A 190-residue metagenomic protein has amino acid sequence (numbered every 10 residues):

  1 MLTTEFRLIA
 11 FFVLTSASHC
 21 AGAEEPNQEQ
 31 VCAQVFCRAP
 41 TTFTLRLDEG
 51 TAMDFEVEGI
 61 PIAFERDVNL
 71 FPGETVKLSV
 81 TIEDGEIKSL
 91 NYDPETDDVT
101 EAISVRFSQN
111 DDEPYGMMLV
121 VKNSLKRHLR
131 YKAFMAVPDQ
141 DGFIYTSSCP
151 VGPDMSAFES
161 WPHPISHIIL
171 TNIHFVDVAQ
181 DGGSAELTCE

Functional and structural regions predicted by a protein language model:
M1-L8: Bacterial N-terminal signal peptides that target proteins for export
S16-S18: N-terminal signal peptide c-region/cleavage motif recognized by signal peptidases
C20-A23: Boundary at the C-terminal end of the N-terminal hydrophobic targeting segment
C37-R38, F71-D112: Low-complexity, acidic Ser/Thr/Pro/Gly-rich terminal tails and inter-domain linkers that flank the onset of structured
G59-I82, D139-F175: Intrinsically disordered, low-complexity Pro/Gly/Ser/Thr-rich segments with frequent PxxP/GP/PP motifs and embedded
L119-R127: Asparagine-centered strand-capping/turn motif at beta-strand->loop junctions
R127-G142: Short acidic, flexible loop segments centered on an aromatic residue
L170-E190: Short, low-complexity, Pro/Ser/Thr/Gly-rich segments in the mature regions of secreted, periplasmic
